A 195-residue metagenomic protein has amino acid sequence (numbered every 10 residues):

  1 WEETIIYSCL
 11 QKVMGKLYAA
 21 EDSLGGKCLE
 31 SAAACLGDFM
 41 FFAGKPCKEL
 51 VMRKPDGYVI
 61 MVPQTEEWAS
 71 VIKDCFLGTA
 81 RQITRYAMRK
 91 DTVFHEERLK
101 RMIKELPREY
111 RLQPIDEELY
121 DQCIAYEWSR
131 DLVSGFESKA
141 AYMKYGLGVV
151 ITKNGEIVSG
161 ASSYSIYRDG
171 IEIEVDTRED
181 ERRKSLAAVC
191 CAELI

Functional and structural regions predicted by a protein language model:
E2-M14, E127-G148: Active-site rim helix/loop that mediates acceptor-substrate recognition in acyltransferases
I5-S8, K12-E118: Acyl-donor-binding surface of acyltransferase catalytic domains
M40-A43, G170-E172, K184-L186: A short, polar/proline- and glycine-enriched secondary-structure boundary/capping micro-motif
R101, G135-S138, A192: Tryptophan-centric aromatic hotspots in well-structured domains and transmembrane helices
P114-S134: Helix-loop element at the rim of GNAT/NAT acetyltransferase active sites that forms part of the acceptor-substrate
S138-R178: A conserved beta-strand-loop-helix scaffold within acyl/acetyltransferase catalytic domains
R183-I195: Conserved acetyl-CoA-binding loop-helix of GNAT-fold acetyltransferases
